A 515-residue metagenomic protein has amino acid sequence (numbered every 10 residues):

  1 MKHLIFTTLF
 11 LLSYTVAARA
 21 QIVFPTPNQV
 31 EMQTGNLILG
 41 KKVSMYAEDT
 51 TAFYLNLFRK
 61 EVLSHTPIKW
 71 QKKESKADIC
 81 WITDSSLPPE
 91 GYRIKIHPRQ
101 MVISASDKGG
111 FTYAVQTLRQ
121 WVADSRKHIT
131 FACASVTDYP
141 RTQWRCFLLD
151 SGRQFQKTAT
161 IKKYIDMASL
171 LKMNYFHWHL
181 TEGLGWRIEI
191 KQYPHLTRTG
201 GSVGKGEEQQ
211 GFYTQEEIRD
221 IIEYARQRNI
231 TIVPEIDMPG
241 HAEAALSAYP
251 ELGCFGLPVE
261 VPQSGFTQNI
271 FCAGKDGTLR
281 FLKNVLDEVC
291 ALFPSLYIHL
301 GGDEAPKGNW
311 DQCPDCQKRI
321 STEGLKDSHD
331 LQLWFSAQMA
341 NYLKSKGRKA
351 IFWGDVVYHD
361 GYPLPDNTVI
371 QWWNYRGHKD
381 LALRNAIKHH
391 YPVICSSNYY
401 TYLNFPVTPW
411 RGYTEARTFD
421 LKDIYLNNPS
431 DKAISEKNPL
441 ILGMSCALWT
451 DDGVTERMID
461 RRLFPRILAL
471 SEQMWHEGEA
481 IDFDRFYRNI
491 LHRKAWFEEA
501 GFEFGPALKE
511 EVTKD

Functional and structural regions predicted by a protein language model:
M1-L4, R19, I232: Positively charged n-region of N-terminal signal peptides that target proteins for export
L4-V16: Sec-dependent N-terminal signal peptides
L11, A18-P140, A350-V357, L364 (+1 more regions): Acidic, contiguous N-terminal accessory segments
F53-Y54, F155-K157, G183-R187, P239-A245 (+6 more regions): Flexible loop/turn segments at secondary-structure boundaries
L87-Y297, C313, Q338, Y342 (+1 more regions): Feature activates predominantly on carbohydrate-active enzymes
S151, L180-E182, P234-M238, G302-E304 (+4 more regions): A cross-domain feature marking catalytic cores of carbohydrate-active enzymes and several ubiquitous metabolic/repair
A245, P250, V259-V369, W373-H390: Active-site neighborhood of glycoside hydrolase catalytic domains
A350-D355, Y362-D515: Flexible, acidic glycine-rich loops studded with aromatic residues
